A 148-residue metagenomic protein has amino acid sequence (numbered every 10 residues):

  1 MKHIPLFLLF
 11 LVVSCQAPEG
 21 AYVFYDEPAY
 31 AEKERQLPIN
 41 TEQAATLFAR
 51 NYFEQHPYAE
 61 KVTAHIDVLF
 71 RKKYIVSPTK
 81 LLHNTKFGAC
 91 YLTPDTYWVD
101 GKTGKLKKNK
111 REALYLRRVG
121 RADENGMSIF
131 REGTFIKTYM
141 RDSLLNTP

Functional and structural regions predicted by a protein language model:
M1-I4: Positively charged n-region of N-terminal signal peptides that target proteins for export
L6-L8: Sec-dependent N-terminal signal peptides
L11-S14: C-terminal motif of bacterial Sec signal peptides marking the signal peptidase cleavage site
P18, K86, V99-K102, R118 (+2 more regions): Intrinsically disordered, low-complexity segments enriched in small/polar residues
P18-D67: Short, non-transmembrane alpha-helical segments in secretory-pathway proteins
P57-L114: Exposed beta-strand-loop-beta-strand "reactive/processing" segments of non-cytosolic proteins
K107-P148: C-terminal partner/receptor-binding element of secreted or periplasmic proteins
